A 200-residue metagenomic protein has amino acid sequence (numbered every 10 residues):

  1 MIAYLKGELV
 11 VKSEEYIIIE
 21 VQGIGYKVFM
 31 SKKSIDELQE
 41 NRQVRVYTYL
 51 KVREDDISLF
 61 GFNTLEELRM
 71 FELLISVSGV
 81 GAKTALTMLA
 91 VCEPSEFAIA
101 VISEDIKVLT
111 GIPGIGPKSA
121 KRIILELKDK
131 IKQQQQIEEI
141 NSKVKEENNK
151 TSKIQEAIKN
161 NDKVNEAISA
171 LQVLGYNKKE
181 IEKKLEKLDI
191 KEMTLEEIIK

Functional and structural regions predicted by a protein language model:
M1, M70-S76, A85-M88, A100 (+3 more regions): Residue-level recognition of specific faces of alpha-helices
M1-E72, S76, E196-K200: Structure-specific DNA junction-binding interface
V10, I75, A90-E93, I102 (+5 more regions): Signal for well-folded cores of large energy- and translation-related assemblies
I57, A82-V101, R122-L127: Amphipathic, charged-and-aliphatic alpha-helical interface segments that function as noncatalytic docking
P117-Q133: Alpha-helical interaction/regulatory segments in DNA maintenance proteins
K130-D189: Strongly charged, low-complexity linkers/loops
E186-K200: Short, amphipathic C-terminal "tail helix"
